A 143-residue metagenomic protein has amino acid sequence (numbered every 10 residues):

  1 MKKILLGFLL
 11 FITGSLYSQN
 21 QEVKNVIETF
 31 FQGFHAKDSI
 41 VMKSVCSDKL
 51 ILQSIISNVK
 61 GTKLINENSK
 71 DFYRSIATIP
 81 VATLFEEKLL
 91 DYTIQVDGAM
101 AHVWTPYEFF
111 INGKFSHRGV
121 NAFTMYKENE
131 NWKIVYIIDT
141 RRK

Functional and structural regions predicted by a protein language model:
M1-I4, Q19: Positively charged n-region of N-terminal signal peptides that target proteins for export
F11, S15-S44: Short, low-complexity N-terminal intrinsically disordered segments enriched in polar/charged residues
E28, Q32, C46-V59: Short, solvent-exposed secondary-structure junction/capping segments
F30, M42, L50, V103 (+1 more regions): Hydrophobic pocket/interface hotspot
V45-S47, L89, G98, V120: Extracytoplasmic
C46-D48, I56, T105-Y107, N121 (+1 more regions): A mature extracytoplasmic/lumenal domain signature
N66-N112: Surface-exposed, charged secondary-structure patches
R118-K143: Short beta-strand edge/turn micro-motifs at domain boundaries
